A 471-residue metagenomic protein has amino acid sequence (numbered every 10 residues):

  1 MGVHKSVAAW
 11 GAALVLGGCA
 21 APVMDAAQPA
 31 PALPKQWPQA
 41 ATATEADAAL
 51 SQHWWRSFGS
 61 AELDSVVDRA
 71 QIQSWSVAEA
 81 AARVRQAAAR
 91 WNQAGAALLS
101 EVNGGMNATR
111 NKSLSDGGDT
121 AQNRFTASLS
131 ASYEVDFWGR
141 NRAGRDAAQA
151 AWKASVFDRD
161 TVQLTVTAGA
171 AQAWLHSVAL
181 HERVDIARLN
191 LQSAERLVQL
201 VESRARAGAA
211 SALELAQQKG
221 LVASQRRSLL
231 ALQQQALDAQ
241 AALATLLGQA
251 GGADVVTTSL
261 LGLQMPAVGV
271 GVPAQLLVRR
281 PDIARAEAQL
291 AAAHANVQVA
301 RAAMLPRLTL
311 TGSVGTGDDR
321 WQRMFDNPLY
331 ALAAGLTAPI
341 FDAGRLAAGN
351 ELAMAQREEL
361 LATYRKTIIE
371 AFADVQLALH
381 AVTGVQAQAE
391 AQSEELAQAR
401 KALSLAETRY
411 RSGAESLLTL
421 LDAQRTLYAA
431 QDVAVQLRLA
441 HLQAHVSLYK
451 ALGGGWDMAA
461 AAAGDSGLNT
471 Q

Functional and structural regions predicted by a protein language model:
G2-I72, F125, Q149, Q233-V278 (+2 more regions): Terminal intrinsically disordered/low-complexity segments used for targeting and assembly
G11, A20-A171, L308-G312, I340-N350: Short flexible linkers and secondary-structure junctions
S60, Q73-S76, E134, H181 (+3 more regions): Short loop-to-helix capping motifs
A78-E79, G95-A96, V135-Q163, L213 (+6 more regions): Sec/SRP-type N-terminal targeting helices
F125-A131, A173, V272, Y330-L336: Hydrophobic, lipid-facing positions within transmembrane beta-strands of outer-membrane proteins
N141, F157-V272, A381, V385 (+2 more regions): Periplasmic alpha-helical coiled-coil/stalk elements that build and connect Gram-negative outer-membrane
S224-G252, E394-L452: Short segments within alpha-helical structural elements
